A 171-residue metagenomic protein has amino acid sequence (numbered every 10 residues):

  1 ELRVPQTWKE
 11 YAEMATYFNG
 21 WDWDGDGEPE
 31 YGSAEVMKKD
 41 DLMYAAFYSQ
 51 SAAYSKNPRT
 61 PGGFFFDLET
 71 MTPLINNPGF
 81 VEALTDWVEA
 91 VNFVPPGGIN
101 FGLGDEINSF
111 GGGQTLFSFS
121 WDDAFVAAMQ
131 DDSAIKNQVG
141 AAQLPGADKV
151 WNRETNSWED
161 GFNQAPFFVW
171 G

Functional and structural regions predicted by a protein language model:
L2-V4, T70-T72, V88-G102, Q114 (+1 more regions): A local structural motif
K9-T72, T115-F117: Extracytoplasmic/periplasmic solute-binding protein
A12-Y17, Y54-N100, Q143-K149, D160-G161 (+1 more regions): Glycine-centered hinge/linker elements that transmit conformational signals in sensory and ligand-binding systems
M14-F18, E106-F110, A127: Short, hydrophobic alpha-helical packing/hinge segments within bilobed ligand-binding/sensory domains
L116-W121, G140: Paired acidic/hydrophobic, glycine-rich loop segments that form the ligand-binding mouth/hinge of periplasmic-binding
S120-I135: A ligand-binding cleft/hinge motif common to bilobed small-molecule-binding domains
W151-T155: Extended amphipathic alpha-helical segments with heptad-repeat/coiled-coil character used for oligomerization, fusion
W170-G171: A bilobed periplasmic-binding-protein/Venus flytrap-type ligand-binding module shared by bacterial periplasmic
